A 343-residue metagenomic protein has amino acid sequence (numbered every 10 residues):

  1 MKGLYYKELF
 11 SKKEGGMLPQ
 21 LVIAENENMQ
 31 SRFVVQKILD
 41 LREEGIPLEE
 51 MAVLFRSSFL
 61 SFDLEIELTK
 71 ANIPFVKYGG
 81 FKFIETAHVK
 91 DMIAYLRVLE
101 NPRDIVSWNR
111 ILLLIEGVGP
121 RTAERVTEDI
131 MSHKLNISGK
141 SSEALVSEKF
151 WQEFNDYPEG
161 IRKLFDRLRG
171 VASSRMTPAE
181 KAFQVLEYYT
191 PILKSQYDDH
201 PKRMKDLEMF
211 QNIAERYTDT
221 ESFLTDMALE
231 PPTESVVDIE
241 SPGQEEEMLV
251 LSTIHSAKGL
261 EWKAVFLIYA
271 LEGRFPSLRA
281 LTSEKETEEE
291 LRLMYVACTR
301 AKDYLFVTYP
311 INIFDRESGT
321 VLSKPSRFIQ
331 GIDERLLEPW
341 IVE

Functional and structural regions predicted by a protein language model:
M1-P74, L99-N101: Helicase P-loop NTPase motor core
L9-F10, G80-K82, I239-E240, I254-H255: Short, solvent-exposed loop/turn elements at beta->coil junctions and helix N-caps that rim active or binding pockets
A24, L54, Y78, E85 (+1 more regions): Active-site-adjacent beta-strand anchor residues
Q30-K37, D91, M209, L293: Well-ordered alpha-helical segments embedded in enzymatic catalytic cores
P47, S61, E65-E67, I93-L336 (+1 more regions): Conserved helicase C-terminal RecA-like lobe
R56, K82-F83, N312-I313: Positions that flank functional sites
K77-E100: Short alpha-helix plus adjacent loop in nuclease-associated cores
